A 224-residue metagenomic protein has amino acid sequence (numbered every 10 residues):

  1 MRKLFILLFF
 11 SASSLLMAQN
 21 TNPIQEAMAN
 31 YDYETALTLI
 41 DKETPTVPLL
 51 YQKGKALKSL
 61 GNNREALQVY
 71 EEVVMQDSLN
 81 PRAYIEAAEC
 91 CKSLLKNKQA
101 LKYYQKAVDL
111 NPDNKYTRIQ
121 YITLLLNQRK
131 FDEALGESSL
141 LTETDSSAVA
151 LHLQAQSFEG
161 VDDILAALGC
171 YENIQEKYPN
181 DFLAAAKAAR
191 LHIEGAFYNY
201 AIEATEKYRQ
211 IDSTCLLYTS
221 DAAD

Functional and structural regions predicted by a protein language model:
M17-R64, Q68-E71: N-terminal leader/linker segments that initiate helical-solenoid repeat arrays
A29, S59, S93-L94, N127-Q128 (+2 more regions): Register position in tetratricopeptide repeats
L39, E43, E72-V73, K106-A107 (+3 more regions): Canonical positions in the second alpha-helix
T44, S78, P112, D145-S146 (+2 more regions): Short coil turns that delineate tetratricopeptide repeat
L49, A83, T117, A150-L151 (+2 more regions): TPR alpha-solenoid repeat register
Y218-D224: Conserved small/polar residues in nucleotide/adenosyl-binding loops
